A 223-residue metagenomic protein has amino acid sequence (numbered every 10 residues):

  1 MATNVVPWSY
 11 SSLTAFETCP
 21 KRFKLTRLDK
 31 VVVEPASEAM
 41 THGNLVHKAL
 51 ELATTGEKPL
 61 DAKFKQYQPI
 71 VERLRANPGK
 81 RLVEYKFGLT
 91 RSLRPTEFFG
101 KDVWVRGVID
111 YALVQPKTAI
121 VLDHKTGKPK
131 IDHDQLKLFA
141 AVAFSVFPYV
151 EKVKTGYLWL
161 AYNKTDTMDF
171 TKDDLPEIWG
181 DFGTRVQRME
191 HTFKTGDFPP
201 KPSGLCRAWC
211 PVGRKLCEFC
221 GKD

Functional and structural regions predicted by a protein language model:
T3-V5, K21-V33, P116-L122, R185-G196: Short amphipathic alpha-helical segments and their helix-coil junctions
V5-K58, E84-Y85: Nuclease catalytic cores
V5-W8, L89-P95, K101, I131 (+1 more regions): Metal-dependent nuclease catalytic regions and adjoining charged, substrate-binding loops involved in nucleic-acid end
F16, T26-R27, A49, A53 (+5 more regions): Residues that form generic nucleotide/phosphate-binding pockets
D29, K125-K128, K172: A short beta-strand motif that forms part of the nucleic acid-binding face of small beta-barrel RNA-binding folds
M40, N44, F64-K65, G204: An alpha-helix initiation/capping motif
L45, D134-V142: Short amphipathic alpha-helical face segments that pack within enzyme cores and frequently flank/anchor catalytic
A49-V121, G127-Q135, V146-G156: Catalytic cores of nuclease domains that cleave nucleic-acid phosphodiester backbones
